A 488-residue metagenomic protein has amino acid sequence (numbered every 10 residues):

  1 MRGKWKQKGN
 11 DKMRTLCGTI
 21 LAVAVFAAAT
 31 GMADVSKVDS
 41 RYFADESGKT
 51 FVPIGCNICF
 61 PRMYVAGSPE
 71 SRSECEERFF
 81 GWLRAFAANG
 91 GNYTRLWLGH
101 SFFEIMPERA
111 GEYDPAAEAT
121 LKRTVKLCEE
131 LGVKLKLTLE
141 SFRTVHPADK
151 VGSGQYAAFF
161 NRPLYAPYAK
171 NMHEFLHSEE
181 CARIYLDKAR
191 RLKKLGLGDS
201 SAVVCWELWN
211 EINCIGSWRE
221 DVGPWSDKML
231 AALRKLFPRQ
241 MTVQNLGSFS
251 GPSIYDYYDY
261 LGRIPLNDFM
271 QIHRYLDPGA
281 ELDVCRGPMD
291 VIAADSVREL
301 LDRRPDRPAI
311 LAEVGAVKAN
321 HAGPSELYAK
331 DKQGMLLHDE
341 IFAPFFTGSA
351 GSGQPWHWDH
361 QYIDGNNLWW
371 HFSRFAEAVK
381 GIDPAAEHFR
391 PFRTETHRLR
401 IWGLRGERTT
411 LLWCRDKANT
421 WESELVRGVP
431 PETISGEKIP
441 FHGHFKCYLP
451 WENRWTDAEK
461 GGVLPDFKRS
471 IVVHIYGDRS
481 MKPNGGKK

Functional and structural regions predicted by a protein language model:
R2, D11-G18: Positively charged n-region of N-terminal signal peptides that target proteins for export
G18-A28: Bacterial N-terminal signal peptides
T30-M32: Sec/Tat signal peptide C-region and signal peptidase I cleavage site
V35-E281, I292-D295: Active-site mouth of glycoside hydrolases
D187, E211-V379: Extracellular glycoside hydrolase catalytic/binding regions
P305-A309, V317-A319, Q333-D457, F467-K487: Aromatic- and carboxylate-lined catalytic core of secreted/periplasmic carbohydrate-active enzymes
